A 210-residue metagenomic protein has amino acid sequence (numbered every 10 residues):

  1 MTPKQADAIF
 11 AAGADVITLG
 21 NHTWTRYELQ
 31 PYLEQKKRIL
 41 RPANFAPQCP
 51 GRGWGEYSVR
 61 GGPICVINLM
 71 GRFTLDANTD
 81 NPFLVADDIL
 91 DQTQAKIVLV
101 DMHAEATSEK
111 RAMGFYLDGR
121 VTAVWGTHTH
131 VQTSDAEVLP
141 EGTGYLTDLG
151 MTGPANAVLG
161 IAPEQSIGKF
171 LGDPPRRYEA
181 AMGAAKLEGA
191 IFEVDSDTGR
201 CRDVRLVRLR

Functional and structural regions predicted by a protein language model:
M1-R210: Acidic, metal/ion-coordinating pockets
